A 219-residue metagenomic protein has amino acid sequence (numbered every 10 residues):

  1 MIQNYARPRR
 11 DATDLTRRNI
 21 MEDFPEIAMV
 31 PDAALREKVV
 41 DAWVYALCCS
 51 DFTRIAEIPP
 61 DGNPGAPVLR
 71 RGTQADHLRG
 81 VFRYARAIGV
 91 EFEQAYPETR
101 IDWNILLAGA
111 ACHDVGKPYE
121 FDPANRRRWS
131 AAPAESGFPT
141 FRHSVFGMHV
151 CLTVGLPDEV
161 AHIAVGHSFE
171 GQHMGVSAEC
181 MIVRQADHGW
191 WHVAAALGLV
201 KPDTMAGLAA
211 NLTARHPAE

Functional and structural regions predicted by a protein language model:
M1-A6, G207, E219: Glycine- and charge-rich intrinsically disordered segments
I2-A132: Acidic/His-rich, divalent-metal-binding segments that scaffold phosphate/diphosphate chemistry
G65-P67, D76, Y84, I101-A206: Divalent metal-dependent catalytic cores for phosphoryl transfer on phosphate-bearing substrates
G207-R215: C-terminal membrane module of polytopic membrane proteins
